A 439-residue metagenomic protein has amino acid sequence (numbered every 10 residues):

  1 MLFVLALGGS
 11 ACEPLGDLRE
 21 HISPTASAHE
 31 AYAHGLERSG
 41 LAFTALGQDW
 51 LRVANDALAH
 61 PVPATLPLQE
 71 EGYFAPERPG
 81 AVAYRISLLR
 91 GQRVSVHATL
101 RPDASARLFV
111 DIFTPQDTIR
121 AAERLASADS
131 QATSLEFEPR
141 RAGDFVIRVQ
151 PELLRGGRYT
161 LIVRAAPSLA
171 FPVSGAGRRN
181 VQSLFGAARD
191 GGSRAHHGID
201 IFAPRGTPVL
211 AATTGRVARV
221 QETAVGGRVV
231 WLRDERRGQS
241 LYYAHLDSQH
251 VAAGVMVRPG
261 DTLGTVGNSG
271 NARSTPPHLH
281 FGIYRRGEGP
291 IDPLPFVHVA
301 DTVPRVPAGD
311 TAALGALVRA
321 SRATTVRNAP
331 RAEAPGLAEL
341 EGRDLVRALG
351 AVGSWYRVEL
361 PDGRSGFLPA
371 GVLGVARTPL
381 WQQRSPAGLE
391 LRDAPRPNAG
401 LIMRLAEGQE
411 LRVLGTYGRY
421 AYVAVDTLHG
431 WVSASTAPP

Functional and structural regions predicted by a protein language model:
G8-A11: C-terminal motif of bacterial Sec signal peptides marking the signal peptidase cleavage site
E13-D17, A26-E30, F74-Q131, R140-G143: Acidic, Ser/Thr/Pro-rich low-complexity intrinsically disordered segments
E13-V82, R164-D190, A195-H197, L317-R322: Non-catalytic extracellular/lumenal accessory regions of secreted precursors
R140-R228, P259, N268, L279 (+4 more regions): Surface-exposed, glycine-biased beta-strand/turn segments
D144-R148, A338-P369, M403-S435: SH3/SH3-like beta-barrel superfamily modules
L154-A166, F296-D310, E359-R396, A424-P439: Boundary regions of SH3-family modules and the immediately adjacent low-complexity/disordered segments in eukaryotic
A212-H250: Zn2+-dependent peptidoglycan hydrolase active-site motif and core
